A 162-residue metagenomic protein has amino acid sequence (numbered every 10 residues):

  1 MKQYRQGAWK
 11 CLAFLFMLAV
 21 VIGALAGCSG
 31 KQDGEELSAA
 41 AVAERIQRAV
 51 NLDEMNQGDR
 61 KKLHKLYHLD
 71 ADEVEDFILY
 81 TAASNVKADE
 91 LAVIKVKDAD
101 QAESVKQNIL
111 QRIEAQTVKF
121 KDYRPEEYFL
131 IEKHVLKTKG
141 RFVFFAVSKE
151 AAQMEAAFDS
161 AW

Functional and structural regions predicted by a protein language model:
K2-L15: Bacterial N-terminal signal peptides that target proteins for export
G23-G27: C-terminal motif of bacterial Sec signal peptides marking the signal peptidase cleavage site
E35-N56: Post-signal peptide N-terminal segment of mature Sec-exported envelope proteins
S38, V42, D59, L63 (+5 more regions): Stable alpha-helical elements in mature extracytoplasmic
Q57-V86, D100-S104: Short, compositionally biased low-complexity segments enriched in polar/charged residues
A83, E126-W162: A short, solvent-exposed beta-edge/loop patch
A88-D98: A short acidic-to-branched-hydrophobic micro-motif
A99-T138: Short Gly/Thr-rich strand-loop-strand
